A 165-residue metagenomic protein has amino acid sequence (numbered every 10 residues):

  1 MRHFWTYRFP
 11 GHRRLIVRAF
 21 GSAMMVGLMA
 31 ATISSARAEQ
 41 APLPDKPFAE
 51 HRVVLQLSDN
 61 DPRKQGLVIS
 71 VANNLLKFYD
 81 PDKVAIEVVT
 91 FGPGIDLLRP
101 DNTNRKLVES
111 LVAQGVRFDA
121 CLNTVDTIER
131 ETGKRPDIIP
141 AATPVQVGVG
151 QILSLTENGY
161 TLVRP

Functional and structural regions predicted by a protein language model:
M1-R14: N-terminal secretory signal peptides that target proteins for export/translocation
R8, R18, S34-S35: Serine/threonine-rich, low-complexity intrinsically disordered segments
R13-G21, M25: N-terminal export leaders
V26-S35: C-terminal segment of classical bacterial N-terminal signal peptides
A36-P165: Secreted/extracellular ectodomain signature
